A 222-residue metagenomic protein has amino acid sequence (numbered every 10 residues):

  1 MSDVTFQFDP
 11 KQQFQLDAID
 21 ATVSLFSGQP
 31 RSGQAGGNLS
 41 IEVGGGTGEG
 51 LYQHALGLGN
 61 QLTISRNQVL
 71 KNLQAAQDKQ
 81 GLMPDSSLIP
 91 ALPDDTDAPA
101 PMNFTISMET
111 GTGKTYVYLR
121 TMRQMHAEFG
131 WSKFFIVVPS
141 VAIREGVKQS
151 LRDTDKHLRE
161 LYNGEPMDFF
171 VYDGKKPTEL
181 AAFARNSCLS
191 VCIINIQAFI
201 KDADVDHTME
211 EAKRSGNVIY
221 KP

Functional and structural regions predicted by a protein language model:
M1-P222: RecA-like P-loop NTPase motor core of helicase/translocase proteins
